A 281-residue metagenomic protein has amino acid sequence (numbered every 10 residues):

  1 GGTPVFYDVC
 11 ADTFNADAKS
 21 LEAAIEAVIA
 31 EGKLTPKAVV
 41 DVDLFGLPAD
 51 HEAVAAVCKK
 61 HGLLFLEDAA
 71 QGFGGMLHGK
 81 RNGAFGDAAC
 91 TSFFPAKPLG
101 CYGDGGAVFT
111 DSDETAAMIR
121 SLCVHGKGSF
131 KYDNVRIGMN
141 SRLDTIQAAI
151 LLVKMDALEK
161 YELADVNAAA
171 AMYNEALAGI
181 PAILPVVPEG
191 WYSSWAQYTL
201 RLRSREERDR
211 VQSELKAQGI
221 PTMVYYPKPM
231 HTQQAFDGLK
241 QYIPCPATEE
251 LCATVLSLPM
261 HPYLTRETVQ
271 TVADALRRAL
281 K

Functional and structural regions predicted by a protein language model:
G1: Structured binding elements
P4-L21, Y102-G103: Extended hydrophobic secondary-structure segments
D8, K19-L34, A38-V42, L47 (+4 more regions): PLP-dependent aminotransferase class I/II
F14, L44-L47, P95-C101, Y263-T265: Nucleotide-sugar-dependent glycosyltransferase donor-binding/catalytic pocket residues
E67-Y102, F130-D133: Conserved active-site segment immediately N-terminal to the catalytic lysine that forms the internal aldimine
T91-S92, G106-D111, L152: Short beta-strand-to-turn element immediately C-terminal to the catalytic PLP-Schiff-base lysine in fold type I
